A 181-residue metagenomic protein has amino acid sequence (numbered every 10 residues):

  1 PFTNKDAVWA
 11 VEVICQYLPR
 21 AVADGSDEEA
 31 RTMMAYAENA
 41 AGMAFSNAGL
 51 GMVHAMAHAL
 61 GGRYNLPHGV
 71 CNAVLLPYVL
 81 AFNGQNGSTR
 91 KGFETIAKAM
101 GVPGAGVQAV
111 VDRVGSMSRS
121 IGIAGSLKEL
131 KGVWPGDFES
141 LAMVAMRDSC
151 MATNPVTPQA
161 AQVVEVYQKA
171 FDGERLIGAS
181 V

Functional and structural regions predicted by a protein language model:
P1-A48, A161: Carboxylate- and glycine-rich phosphate/diphosphate-binding segment that chelates Mg2+/Mn2+
F2, E29, Q108-A109, K128-K131 (+2 more regions): Short coil/turn segments at secondary-structure boundaries
V8-P19, A35-N39, V53, A57 (+7 more regions): Predominant activation on well-ordered alpha-helical scaffold segments within soluble catalytic domains
Y17, A21, I121, V144-D148: A short secondary-structure junction motif
D27, A44-L50, I123, L127 (+2 more regions): Intrinsically disordered or highly flexible coil/loop and linker segments, enriched in small and charged/polar residues
N39-N72, D148-T153: Glycine-rich phosphate/pyrophosphate-binding beta-alpha loops
R63-D137, L176: Gly/Pro-rich interdomain helix-loop hinge
W134-V181: Short, amphipathic C-terminal "tail helix"
